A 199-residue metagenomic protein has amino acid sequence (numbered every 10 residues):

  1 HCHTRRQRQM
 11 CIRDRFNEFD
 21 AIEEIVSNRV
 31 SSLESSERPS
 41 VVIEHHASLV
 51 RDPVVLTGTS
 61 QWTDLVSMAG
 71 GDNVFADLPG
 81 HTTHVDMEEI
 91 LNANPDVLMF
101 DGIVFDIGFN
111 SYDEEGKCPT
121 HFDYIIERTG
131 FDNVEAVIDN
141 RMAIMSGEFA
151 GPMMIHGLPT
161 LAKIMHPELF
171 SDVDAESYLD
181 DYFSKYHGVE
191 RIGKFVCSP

Functional and structural regions predicted by a protein language model:
H1-D14: Single conserved hydrophobic/aromatic residue that forms the stacking wall/gate of nucleotide- or nucleobase-binding
R5-R6, G157-M165: Short amphipathic C-terminal alpha-helix that caps PH/PH-like domains
M10-C11, N92, I164: Conserved catalytic core of Hanks-type protein kinase domains
N17: A surface/extracellular/periplasmic glyco- and lipid-processing/surface-interacting theme
I22-M154, P159, L169, E176-D181 (+1 more regions): Binding-cleft/active-site segments that stabilize strongly anionic ligands or cofactors
